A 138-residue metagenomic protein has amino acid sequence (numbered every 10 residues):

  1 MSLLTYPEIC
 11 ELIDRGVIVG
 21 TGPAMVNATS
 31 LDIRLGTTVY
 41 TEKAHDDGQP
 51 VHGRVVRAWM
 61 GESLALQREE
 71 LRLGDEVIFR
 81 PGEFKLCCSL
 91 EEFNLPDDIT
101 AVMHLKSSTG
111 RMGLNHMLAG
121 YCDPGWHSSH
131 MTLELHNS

Functional and structural regions predicted by a protein language model:
M1-S138: DUTPase catalytic domain/fold
